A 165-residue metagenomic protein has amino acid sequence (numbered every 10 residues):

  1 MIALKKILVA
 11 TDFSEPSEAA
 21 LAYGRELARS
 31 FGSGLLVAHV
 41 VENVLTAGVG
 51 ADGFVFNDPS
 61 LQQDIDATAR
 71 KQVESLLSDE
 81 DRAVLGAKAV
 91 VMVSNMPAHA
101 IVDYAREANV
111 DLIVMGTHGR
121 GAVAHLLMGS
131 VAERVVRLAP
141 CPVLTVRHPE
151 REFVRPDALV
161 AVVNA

Functional and structural regions predicted by a protein language model:
M1-I2, S30, S75-I113, R151-V154 (+1 more regions): Structural beta-alpha unit
I2-N57, H148-F153, L159-A165: Small/aliphatic-rich secondary-structure junction motif
A20, G24, L76, I101 (+1 more regions): Aromatic/hydrophobic pocket-lining residues that form π-stacking "cages" and hydrophobic walls in ligand
A38, K88-M92, L144: General small-molecule cofactor/ligand-binding pocket signal
F56-K71: A short acidic, glycine-rich active-site loop that binds or catalyzes chemistry on phosphate/adenosine moieties
L112-R134, H148, E152-P156: Glycine-rich, Arg-bearing micro-motifs that act as flexible, cationic patches
L138-R147: Short, acidic/small-residue loops that bind anionic groups at enzyme active sites
